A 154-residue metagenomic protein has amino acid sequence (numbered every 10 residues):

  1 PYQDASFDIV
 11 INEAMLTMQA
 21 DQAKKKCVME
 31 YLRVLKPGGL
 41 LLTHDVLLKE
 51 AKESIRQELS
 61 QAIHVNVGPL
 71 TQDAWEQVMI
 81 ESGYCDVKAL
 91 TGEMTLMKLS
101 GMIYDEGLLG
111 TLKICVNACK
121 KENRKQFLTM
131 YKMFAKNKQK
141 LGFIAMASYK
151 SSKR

Functional and structural regions predicted by a protein language model:
P1-V10: A short acidic, Gly/Pro-enriched loop at the edge of an enzyme's catalytic core that lines a small-molecule cofactor
N12-M15: A short beta-strand submotif of the Rossmann-like class I SAM-dependent methyltransferase core that lines
D21, H44-L47: Short strand-turn motif at the edge of the Rossmann-like AdoMet-binding core
K25-L40: A short glycine-rich, Lys/Arg-flanked "PGG" loop and its adjoining helix->strand segment in the class I
V46-N66: Short, glycine-/aromatic-enriched active-site segment of Class I SAM-dependent methyltransferases
V67-G83, A89: Short alpha-helix
K88-R154: Conserved Class I S-adenosyl-L-methionine
